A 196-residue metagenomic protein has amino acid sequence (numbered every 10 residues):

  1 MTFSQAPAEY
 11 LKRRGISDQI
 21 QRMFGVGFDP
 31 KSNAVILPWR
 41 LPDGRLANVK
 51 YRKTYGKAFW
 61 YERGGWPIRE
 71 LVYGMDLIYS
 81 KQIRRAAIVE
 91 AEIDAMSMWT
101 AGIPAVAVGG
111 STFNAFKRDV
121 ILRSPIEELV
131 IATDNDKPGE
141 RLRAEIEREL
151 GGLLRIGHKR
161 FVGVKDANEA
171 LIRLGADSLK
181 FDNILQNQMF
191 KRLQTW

Functional and structural regions predicted by a protein language model:
M1-D43, V72, L77-R84, L122 (+2 more regions): TOPRIM metal-binding catalytic domain and adjacent DNA-binding surface shared by DnaG-type primases
I16, G102-I103, L154-R155: Short phosphate-binding/catalytic loops that engage adenosine nucleotides
D29-P125, L142-R143: Phosphate-handling DNA/RNA-contact segment within nucleic-acid enzymes
A105-A107, R155-R160: Conserved beta-strand scaffold positions in the cores of enzyme catalytic domains, especially in NTP/NDP-utilizing
G109-N114, T133-D136, F161-G163: Short, acidic/turn-prone active-site loops that include or flank metal/cofactor- and phosphate-binding residues
R141-G152: Short, aromatic/basic amphipathic alpha-helical patches
H158-W196: Metal-dependent DNA phosphodiester-chemistry modules and their immediately adjacent helices/loops in DNA-processing
